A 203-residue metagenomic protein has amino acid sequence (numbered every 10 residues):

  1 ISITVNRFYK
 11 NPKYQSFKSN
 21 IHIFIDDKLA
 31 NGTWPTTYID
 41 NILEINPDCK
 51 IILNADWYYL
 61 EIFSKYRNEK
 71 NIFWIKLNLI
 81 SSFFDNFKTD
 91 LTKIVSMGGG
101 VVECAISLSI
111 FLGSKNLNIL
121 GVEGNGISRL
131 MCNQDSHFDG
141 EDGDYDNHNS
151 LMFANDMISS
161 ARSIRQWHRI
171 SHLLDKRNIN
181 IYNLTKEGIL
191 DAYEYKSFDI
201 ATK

Functional and structural regions predicted by a protein language model:
I1-K203: Metal-ion/cofactor- or nucleotide/acyl-coenzyme-handling active-site neighborhoods
